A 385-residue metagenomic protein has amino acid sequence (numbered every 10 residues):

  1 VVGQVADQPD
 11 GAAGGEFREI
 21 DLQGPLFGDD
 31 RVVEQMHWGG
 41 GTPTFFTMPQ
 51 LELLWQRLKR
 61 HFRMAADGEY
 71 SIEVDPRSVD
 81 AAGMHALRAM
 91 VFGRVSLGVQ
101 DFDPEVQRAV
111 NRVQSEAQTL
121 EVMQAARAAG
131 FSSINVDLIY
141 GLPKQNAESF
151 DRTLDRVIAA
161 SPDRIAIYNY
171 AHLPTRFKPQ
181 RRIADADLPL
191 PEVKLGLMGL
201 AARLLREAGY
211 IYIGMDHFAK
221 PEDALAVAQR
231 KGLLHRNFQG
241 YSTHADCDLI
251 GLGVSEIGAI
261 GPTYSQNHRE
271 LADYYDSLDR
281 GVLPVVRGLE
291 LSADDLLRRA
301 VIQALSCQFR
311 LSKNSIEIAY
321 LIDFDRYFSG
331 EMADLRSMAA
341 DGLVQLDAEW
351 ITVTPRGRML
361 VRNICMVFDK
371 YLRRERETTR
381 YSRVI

Functional and structural regions predicted by a protein language model:
V2-F27, R31-D325, T379-I385: C-terminal scaffold of the Radical SAM
Q303, N314, A333-R336, R362: A generic structural signal for well-ordered alpha-helical surface patches
D323-A339: Short amphipathic alpha-helical interaction segments
A339-E349: A short, conserved structural fragment
W350-T354: Minor-groove-contacting beta-hairpin "wing" of winged helix-turn-helix DNA-binding domains
R356-I385: Short, amphipathic alpha-helical interaction segments positioned at domain boundaries
